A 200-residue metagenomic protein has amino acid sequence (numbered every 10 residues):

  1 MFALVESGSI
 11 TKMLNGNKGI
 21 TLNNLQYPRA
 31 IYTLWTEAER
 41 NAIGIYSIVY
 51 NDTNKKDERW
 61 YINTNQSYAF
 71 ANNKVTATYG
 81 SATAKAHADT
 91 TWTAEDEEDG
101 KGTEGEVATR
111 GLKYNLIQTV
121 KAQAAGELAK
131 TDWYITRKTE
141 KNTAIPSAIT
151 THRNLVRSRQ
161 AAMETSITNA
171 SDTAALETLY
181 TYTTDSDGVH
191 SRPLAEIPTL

Functional and structural regions predicted by a protein language model:
M1-A129, Q160-L200: Interaction-interface detector
T131-K141: Secondary-structure edge/capping motif, primarily at the C-terminal ends of alpha-helices and the immediately following
T131-W133, I149-N154, S158: Surface-exposed molecular-recognition determinants
E140, A144-S147, S158, A162-T165: Surface-exposed, polar/charged faces of alpha-helical domains in mature secreted/periplasmic/lumenal proteins
T143-N154, L176-L179: Short, charged, amphipathic alpha-helical segments
